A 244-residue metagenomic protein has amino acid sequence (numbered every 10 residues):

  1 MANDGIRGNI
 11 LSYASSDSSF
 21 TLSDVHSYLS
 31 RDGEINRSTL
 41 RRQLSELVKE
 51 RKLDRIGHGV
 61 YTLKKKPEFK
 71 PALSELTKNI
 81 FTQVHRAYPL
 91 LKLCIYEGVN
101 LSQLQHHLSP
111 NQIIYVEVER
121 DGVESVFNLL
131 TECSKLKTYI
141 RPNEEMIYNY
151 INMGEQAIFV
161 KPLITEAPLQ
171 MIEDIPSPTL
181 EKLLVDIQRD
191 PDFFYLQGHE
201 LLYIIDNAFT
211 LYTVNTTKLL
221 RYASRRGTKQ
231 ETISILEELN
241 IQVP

Functional and structural regions predicted by a protein language model:
A2-S16: Positively charged, polyanion-binding regions of nucleic-acid-associated proteins
N3, N36, P176: Residue-level marker of regulatory loop/turn positions in helix-turn-helix DNA-binding domains and in histidine
Y13-L90: Short beta-edge/loop segments at beta->alpha junctions of small alpha/beta modules that act as binding/recognition
S15, V116, Q170, D174: Short, charged/polar micro-motifs that form catalytic or ligand-binding hotspots
F20, T39-R42, D121, S125 (+2 more regions): Short, well-structured alpha-helical interface segments that form or flank functional binding sites
G59, E75-G154: Short gly/ser-rich loop at a beta-strand->alpha-helix junction or flexible surface loop bordering the NTP-binding
K135-P244: Hydrophobic alpha-helical interaction segments
